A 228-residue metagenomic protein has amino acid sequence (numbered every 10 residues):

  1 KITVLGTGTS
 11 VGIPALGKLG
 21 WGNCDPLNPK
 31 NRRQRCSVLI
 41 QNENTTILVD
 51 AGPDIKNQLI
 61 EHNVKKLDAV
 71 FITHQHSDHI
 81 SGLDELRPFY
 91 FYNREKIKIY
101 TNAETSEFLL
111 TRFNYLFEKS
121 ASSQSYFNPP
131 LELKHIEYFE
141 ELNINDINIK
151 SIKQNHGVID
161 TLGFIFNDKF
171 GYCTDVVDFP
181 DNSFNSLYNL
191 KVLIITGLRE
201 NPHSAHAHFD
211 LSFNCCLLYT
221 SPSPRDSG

Functional and structural regions predicted by a protein language model:
K1-C173, D181-N185: Binuclear metal-dependent hydrolase catalytic cores
D178: A conserved mid-protein helix/loop that constitutes part of the nucleotide-sugar donor-binding site
D181-L198: A short alpha/beta connector and helix-capping loop motif
N201-H203: Short, small-residue-enriched loops and turns at beta-alpha junctions that line or gate enzyme active sites
H206-F213: Charged helix-capping and loop-helix junction motifs
Y219-P224: Conserved small/polar residues in nucleotide/adenosyl-binding loops
D226-G228: N-terminal low-complexity segments that are often proline-rich with Ser/Thr-Pro
